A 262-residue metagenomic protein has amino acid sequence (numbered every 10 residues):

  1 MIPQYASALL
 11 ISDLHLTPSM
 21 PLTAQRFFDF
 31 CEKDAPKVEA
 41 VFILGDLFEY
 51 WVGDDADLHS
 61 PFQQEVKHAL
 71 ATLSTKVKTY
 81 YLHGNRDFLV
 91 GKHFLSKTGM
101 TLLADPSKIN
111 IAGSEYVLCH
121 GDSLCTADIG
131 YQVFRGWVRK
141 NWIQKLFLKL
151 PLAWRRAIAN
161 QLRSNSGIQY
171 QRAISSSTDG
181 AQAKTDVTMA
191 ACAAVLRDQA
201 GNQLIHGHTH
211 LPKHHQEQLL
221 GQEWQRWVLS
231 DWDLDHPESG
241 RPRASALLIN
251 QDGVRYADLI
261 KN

Functional and structural regions predicted by a protein language model:
I2-L9, I109-V117, Q218-Q225: Beta-strand-turn-beta hairpins that frame and shape the catalytic cleft of phosphate-ester-processing enzymes
I2-S7, L16-I111: Core catalytic region of metal-dependent phosphoesterases/phosphodiesterases, especially metallo-beta-lactamase-like
L10-S12, V41-G45, K78-N85, L118-C119 (+2 more regions): Active-site neighborhood of phospho(di)ester-bond hydrolases with catalytic His/Asp-centered motifs
L10-T17, Y50-D55, I168-G180: Short, basic, glycine/proline-bearing loop/turn elements
L14-H15, F48, D122, I260: Anionic group-transfer/hydrolysis microenvironments
G99-A104, E115, D122, A127-V133 (+1 more regions): Conserved beta-sheet core of the metallophosphoesterase superfamily
G121-V187: Active-site-proximal loop/helix segment associated with metal-binding centers of metalloenzymes
Y256-N262: Short, solvent-exposed aromatic-acidic interface loops
